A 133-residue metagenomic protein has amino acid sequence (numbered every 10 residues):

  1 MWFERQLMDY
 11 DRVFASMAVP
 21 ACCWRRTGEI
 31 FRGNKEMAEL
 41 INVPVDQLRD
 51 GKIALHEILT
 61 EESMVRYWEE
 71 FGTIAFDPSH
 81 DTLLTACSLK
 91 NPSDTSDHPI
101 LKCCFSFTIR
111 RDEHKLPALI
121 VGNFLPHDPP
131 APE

Functional and structural regions predicted by a protein language model:
W2-E133: Sensory/regulatory domains in signal-transduction proteins
